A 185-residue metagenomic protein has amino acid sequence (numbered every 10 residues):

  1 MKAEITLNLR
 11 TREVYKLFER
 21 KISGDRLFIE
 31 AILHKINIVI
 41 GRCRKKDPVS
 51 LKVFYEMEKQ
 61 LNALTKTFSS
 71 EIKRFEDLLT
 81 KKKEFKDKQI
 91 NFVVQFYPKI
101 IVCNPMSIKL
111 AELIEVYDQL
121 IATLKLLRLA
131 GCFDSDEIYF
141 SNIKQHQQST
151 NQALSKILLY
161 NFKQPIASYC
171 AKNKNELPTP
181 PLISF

Functional and structural regions predicted by a protein language model:
M1-E112, Q119, L126-R128, I143-F185: Polar/charged low-complexity regulatory segments
L124-K125, I138: Broad hydrophobic/π-residue packing in well-ordered secondary structure
D136-K144: Short, charged, amphipathic alpha-helical segments
